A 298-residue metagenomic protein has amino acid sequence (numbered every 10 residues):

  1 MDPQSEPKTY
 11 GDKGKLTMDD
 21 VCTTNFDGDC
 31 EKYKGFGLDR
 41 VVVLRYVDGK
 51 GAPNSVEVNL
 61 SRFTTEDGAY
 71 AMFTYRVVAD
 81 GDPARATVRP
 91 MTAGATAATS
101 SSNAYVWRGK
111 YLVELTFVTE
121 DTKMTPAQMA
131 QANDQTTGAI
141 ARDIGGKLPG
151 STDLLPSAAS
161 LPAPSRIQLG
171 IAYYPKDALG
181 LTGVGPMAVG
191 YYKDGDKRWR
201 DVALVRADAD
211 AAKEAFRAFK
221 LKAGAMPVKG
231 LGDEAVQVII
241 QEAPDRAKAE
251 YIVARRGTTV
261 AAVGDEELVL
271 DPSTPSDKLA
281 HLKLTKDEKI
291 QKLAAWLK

Functional and structural regions predicted by a protein language model:
M1-E57, S61-K298: Soluble, non-membrane globular domain cores that form compact, hydrophobic packing and curved binding surfaces
